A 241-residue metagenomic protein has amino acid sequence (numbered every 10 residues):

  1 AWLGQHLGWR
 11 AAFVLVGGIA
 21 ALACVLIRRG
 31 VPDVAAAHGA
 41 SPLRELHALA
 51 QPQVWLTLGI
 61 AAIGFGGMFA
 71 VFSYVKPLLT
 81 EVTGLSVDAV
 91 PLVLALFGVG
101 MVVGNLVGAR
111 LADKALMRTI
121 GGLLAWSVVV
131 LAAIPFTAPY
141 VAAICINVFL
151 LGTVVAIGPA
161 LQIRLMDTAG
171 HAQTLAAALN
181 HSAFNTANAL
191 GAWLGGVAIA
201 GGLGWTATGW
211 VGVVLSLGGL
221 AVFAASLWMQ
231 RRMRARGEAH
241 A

Functional and structural regions predicted by a protein language model:
A1-P32, Y74, L78-E81: Helix-loop-helix hairpin linking two adjacent transmembrane segments in secondary transporters
G4, V103-L116, I199-A200: Helix-to-loop junctions at the C-terminal end of transmembrane segments in multipass secondary transporters
Q5-G17, S86, V197-L217: A membrane-interface helix-boundary motif in multi-pass transporters
V25-P42, A225-R236: Helix-loop junctions on the cytosolic side of multi-pass membrane transporters, especially the intracellular loop
G30-I60: Juxtamembrane intracellular "pre-TM" segments in multi-pass secondary transporters
Q53-A95, V99-V102, L116: Extracytoplasmic gate region of multi-pass secondary transporters
L116-L161: C-terminal transmembrane helical hairpin of 12-TM major facilitator-type secondary transporters
D167-W205, V211-G212: A late C-terminal transmembrane helix in Major Facilitator Superfamily
